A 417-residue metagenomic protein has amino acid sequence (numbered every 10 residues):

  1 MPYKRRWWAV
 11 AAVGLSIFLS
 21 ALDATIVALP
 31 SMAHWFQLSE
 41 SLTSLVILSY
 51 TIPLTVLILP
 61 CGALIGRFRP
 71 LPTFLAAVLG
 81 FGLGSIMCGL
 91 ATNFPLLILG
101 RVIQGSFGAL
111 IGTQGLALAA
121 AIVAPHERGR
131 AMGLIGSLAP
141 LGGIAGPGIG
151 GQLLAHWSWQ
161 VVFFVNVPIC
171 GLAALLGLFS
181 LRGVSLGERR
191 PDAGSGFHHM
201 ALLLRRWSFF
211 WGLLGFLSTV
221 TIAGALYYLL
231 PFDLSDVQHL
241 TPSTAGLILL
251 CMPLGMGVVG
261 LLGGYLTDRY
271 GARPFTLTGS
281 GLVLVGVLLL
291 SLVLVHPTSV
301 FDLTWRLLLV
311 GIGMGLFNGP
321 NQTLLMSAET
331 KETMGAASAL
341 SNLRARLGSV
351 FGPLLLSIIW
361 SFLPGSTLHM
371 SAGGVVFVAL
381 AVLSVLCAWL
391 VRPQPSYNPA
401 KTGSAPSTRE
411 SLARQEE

Functional and structural regions predicted by a protein language model:
M1-R5, V391-E417: Intrinsic disorder in cytosolic terminal tails and internal cytosolic loops of multi-pass membrane transporters
W7-V27, H34, E40-Y50, G62 (+5 more regions): 12-transmembrane solute porter fold
V56-F94: Conserved MFS/SLC helix-loop-helix module at the cytosolic interface between two early adjacent transmembrane helices
L90-G100, S158, L292-R306: Helix-loop junctions at membrane interfaces in 12-TM secondary transporters
V102-L138: Cytoplasmic helix-loop-helix junction between adjacent transmembrane helices in 12-TM secondary transporters
I135-G177, P191: Helix-loop-helix hairpin linking two adjacent transmembrane segments in secondary transporters
V167-G187, A193, V385-Q394: C-terminal membrane-cytosol helix-exit motif in multi-pass small-molecule transporters
